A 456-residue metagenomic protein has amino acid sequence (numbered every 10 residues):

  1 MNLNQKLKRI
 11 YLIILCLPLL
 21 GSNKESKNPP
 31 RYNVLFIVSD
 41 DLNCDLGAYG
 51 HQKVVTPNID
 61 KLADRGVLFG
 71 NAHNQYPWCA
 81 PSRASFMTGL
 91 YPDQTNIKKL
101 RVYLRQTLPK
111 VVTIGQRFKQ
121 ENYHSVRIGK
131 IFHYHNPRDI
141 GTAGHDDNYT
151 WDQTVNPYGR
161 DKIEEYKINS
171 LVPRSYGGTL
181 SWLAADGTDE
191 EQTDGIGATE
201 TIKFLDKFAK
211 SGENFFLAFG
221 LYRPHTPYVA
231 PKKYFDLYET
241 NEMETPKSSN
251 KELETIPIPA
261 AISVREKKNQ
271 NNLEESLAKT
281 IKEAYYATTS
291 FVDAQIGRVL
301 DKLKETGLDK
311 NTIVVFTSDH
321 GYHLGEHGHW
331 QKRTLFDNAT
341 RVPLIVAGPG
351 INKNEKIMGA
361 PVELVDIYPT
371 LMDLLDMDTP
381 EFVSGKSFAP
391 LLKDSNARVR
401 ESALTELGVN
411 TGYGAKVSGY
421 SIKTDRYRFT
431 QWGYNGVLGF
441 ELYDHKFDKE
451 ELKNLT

Functional and structural regions predicted by a protein language model:
N2, K6, I10, N23-G433 (+2 more regions): Formylglycine-dependent sulfatase
I14-N23: Hydrophobic h-region of N-terminal signal peptides that target proteins for export in Gram-negative bacteria
